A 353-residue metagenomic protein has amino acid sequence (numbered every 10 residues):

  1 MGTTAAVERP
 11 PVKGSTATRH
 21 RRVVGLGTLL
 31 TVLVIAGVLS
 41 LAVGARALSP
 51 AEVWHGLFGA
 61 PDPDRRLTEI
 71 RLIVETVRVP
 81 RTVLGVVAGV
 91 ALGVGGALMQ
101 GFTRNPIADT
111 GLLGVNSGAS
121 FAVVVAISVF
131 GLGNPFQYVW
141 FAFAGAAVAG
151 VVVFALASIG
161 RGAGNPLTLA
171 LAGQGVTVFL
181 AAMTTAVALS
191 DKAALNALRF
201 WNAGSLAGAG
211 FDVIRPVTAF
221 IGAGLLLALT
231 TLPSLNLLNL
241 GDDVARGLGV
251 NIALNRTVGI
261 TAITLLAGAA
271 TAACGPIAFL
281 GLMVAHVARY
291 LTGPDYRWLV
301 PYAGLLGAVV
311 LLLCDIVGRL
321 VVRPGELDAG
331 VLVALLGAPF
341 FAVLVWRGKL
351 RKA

Functional and structural regions predicted by a protein language model:
G2-A353: Alpha-helical transmembrane segments in inner-membrane proteins
